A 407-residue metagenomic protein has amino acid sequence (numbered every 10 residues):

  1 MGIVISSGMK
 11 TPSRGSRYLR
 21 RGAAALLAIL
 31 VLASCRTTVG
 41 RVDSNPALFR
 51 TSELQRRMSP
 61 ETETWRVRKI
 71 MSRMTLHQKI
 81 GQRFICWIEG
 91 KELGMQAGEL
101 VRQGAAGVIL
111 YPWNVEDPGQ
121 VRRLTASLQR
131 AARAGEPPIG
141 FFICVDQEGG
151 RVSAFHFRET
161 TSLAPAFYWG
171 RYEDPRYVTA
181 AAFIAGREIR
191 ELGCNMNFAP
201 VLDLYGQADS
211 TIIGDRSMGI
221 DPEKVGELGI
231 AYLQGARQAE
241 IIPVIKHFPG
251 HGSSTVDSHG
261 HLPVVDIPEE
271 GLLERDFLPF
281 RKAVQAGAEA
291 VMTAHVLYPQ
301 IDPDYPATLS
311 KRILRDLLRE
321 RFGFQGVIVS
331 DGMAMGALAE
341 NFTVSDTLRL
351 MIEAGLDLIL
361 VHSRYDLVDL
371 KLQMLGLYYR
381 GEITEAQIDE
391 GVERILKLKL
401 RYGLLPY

Functional and structural regions predicted by a protein language model:
K10, A25, I29-L30, C35-Q103 (+2 more regions): Preference for extracellular/luminal or secreted protein segments
P12-A23: Bacterial N-terminal signal peptides that target proteins for export
M74, Q78, G104, P112 (+10 more regions): Sec/Tat-exported extracytoplasmic proteins
E89-G90, E270-V284, A307-L314, L338-F342: A general structural motif
A97-V225, H247, G252-D266, A294-L309 (+2 more regions): Enzymes and membrane/adaptor proteins characterized by extended Gly/Ser/Thr/Asp/Glu-rich, aromatic-dotted
L228-I245, S258, G271-A288: Phosphate/pyrophosphate-binding betaalpha-module
R315-I328, G332: Catalytic PLP-binding core of fold-type I/II PLP enzymes
